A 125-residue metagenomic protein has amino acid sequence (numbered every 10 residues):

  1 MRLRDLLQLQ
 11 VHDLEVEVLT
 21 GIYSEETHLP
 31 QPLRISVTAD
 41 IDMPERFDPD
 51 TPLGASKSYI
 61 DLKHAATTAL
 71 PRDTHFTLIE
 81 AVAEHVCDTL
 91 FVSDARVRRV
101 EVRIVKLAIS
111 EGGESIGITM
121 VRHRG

Functional and structural regions predicted by a protein language model:
M1-G125: N-terminal, polar/charged subdomain of small-to-medium soluble alpha/beta proteins
